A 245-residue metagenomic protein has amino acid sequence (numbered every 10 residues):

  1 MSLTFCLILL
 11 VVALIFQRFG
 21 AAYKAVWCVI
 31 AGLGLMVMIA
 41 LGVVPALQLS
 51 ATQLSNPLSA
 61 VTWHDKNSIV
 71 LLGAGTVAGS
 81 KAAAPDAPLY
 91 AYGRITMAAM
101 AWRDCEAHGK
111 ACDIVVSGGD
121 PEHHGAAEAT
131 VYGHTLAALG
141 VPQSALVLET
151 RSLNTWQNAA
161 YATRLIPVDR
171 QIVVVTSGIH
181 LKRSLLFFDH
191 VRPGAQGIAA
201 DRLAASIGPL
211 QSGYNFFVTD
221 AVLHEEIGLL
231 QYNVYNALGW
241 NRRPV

Functional and structural regions predicted by a protein language model:
M1-R18, L223: Membrane-embedded alpha-helical segments of integral membrane proteins
I8-L9, A31-G34, L223, I227: Lipid-exposed faces of alpha-helical membrane segments in multi-pass integral membrane proteins
Q17-W27: Membrane-interface helix-boundary motifs at transmembrane edges
W27-V43: Hydrophobic membrane-insertion alpha-helices, especially the h-region of bacterial N-terminal signal peptides
M38-F216: A structural signal for short, hydrophobic/glycine-enriched beta-strand patches
V44, Q48-T52, L223-L230, V234: Hydrophobic alpha-helical segments of integral membrane proteins, encompassing both true transmembrane helices
G208-S212, F216-L230: Flexible loop/turn connectors
L230-V245: Extracytoplasmic/luminal low-complexity segments enriched in Pro/Gly and acidic/polar residues that act as flexible
